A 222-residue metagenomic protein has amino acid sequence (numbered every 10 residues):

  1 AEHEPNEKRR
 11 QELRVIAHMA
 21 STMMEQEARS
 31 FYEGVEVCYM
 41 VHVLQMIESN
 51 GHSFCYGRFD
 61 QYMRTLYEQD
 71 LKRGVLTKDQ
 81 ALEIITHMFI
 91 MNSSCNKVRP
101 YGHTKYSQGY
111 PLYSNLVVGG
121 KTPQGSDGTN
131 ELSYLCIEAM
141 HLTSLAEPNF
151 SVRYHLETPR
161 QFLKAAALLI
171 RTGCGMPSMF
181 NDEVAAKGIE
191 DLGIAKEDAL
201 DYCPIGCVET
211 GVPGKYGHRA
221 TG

Functional and structural regions predicted by a protein language model:
A1-E2, L13: Mature extracytoplasmic enzyme cores
H3-E7: Charged, low-complexity interaction regions
K8-R14, M19-G222: Conserved catalytic cores of very large enzyme subunits
